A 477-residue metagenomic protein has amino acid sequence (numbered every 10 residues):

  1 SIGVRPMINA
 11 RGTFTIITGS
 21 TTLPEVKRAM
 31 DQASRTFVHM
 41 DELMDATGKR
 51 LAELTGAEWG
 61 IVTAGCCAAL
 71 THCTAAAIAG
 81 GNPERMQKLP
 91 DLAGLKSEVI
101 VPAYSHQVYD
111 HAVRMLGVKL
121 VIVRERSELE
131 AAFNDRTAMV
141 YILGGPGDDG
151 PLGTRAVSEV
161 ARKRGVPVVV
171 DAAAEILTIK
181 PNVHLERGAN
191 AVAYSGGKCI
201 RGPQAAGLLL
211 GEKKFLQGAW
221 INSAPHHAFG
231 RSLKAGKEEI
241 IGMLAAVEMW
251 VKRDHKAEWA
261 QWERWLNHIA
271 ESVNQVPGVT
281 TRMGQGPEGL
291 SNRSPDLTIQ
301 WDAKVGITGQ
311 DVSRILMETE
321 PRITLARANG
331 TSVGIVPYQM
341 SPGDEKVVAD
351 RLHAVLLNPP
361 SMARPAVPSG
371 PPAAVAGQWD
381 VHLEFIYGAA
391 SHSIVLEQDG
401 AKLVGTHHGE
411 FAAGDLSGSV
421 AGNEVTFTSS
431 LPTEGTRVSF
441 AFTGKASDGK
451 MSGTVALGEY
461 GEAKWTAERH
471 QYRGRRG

Functional and structural regions predicted by a protein language model:
S1-T21, G48-H255, W265, A270-N274 (+3 more regions): Conserved PLP-enzyme active-site core in the AAT-like
I8-A46: A glycine-/small-polar-enriched, mobile loop at the entrance of the PLP active site in fold-type I
F37, G147-D148, S341-P342: Short strand->helix junction
S272-P359: Conserved C-terminal alpha-helix-loop-beta "cap" of PLP-dependent enzymes that closes/shapes the active-site mouth
S361-P372: Long, charged amphipathic helices and adjacent flexible linkers at domain junctions
G370-G477: Central antiparallel beta-sheet cores of small beta-barrel/beta-sandwich binding domains
